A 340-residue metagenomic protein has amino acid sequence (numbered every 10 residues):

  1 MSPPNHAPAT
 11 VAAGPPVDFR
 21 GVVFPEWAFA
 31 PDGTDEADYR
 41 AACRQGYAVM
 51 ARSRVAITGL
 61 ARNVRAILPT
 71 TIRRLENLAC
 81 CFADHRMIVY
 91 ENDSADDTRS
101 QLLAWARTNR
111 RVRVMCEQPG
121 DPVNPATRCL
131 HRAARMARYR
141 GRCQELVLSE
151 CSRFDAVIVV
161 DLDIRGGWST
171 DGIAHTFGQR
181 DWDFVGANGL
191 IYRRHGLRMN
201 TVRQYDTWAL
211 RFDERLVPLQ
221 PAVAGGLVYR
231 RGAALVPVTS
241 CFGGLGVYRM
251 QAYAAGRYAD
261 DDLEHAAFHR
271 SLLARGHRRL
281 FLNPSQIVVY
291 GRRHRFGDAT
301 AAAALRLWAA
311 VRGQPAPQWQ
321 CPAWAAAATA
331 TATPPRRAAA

Functional and structural regions predicted by a protein language model:
S2-N77: N-proximal low-complexity "stem/linker" segments adjacent to membrane-targeting elements
P8-P25, G226-A340: C-terminal catalytic/acceptor-binding lobe
R54-A56, R86, A267: Cell-envelope/extracellular polymer assembly enzymes that use nucleotide-activated donors
I67-P69, D96-A104: Acidic helix N-cap motif at the loop->helix transition within catalytic regions of sugar-transfer enzymes
A83-D93, C116-E117: Short beta-strand/loop segment that forms part of the nucleotide-sugar
Q101, W105-F154: Active-site-proximal specificity loops/subdomain of glycosyltransferases
C151-R165: Short beta-strand-to-loop acidic/aromatic patch adjacent to the donor-nucleotide binding site
I164-R257: Conserved catalytic core of nucleotide-sugar-dependent glycosyltransferases
